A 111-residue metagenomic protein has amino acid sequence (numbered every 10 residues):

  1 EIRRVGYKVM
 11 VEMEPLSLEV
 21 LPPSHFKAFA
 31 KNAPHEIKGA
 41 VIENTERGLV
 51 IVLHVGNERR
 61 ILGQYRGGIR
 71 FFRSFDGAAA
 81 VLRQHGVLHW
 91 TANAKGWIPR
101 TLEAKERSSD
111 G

Functional and structural regions predicted by a protein language model:
E1-E12: Short, Lys/Arg-enriched N-terminal segments with co-localized hydrophobic residues within the first ~10-30 amino acids
V5-G6, I61-L62, F72, L102 (+1 more regions): Small/flexible residues
G6, L16-V50, N57: Short N-terminal "domain-start" leader segments that mark the transition from disordered tails or signal peptides into
E12-E19, W97: A detector for short, charged/polar N-terminal pre-domain segments
A40-R66, A92-W97: Short aromatic-glycine-(Arg/Gly/Cys) micro-motifs in beta-strand/loop hairpins
R59-H85: Acidic, aromatic-enriched beta-alpha/helix-loop junctions
V81-G111: Mixed-charge, Lys/Arg-enriched low-complexity segments
